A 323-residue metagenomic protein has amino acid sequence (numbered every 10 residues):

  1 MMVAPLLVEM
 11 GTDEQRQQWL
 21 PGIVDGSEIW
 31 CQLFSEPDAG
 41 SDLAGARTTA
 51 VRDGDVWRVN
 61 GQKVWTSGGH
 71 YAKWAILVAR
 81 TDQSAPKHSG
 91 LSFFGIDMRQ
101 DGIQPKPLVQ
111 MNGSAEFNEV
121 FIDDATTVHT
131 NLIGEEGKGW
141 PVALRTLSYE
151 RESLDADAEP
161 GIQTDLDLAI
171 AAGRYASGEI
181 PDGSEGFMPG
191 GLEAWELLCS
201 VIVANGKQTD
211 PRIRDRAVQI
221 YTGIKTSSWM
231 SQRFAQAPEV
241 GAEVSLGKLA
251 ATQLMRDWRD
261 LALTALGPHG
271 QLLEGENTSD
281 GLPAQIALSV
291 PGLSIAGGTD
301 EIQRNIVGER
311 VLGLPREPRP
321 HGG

Functional and structural regions predicted by a protein language model:
M1-E14, G40-L43, V56: N-terminal glycine-rich flavin-associated loop
M2, V142-G161, S177-I180, G270-G323: Glycine-rich phosphate/cofactor-binding loops in nucleotide/flavin-utilizing enzymes
G26-F34: A short, Trp-centered hydrophobic/proline-enriched beta-strand micro-motif
T48-V51: A structural signal for short hydrophobic beta-strand segments in well-ordered beta-sheet cores
N60-L108, F117-N118: A short core secondary-structure module
V64-G69, M111-N112, G292-G297: Glycine-rich phosphate/pyrophosphate-binding beta-alpha loops
I103-S227, L293: Glycine-rich beta->alpha junctions and the first turn(s) of the following alpha-helix
P211-R214, K225-E276: C-terminal helix-coil-helix/basic helical segment that borders enzyme active sites and/or dimer interfaces and provides
